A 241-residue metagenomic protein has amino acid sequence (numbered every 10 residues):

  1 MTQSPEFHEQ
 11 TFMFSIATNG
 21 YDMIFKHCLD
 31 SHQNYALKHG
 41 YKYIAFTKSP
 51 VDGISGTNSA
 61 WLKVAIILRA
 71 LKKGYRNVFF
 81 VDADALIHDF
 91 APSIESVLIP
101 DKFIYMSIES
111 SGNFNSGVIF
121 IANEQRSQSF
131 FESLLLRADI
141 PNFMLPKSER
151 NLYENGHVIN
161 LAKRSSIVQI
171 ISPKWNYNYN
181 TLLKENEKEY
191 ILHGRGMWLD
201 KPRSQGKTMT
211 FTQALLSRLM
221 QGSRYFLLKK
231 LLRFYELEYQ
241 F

Functional and structural regions predicted by a protein language model:
M1-R76, Q125, G196-L199, L216-F241: N-terminal anchoring/stem segment of glycosyltransferases
I16, F46-K48, S107-I108, I171-K174: Conserved beta-strand termini and adjacent loop/short-helix elements that scaffold enzyme active sites in alpha/beta
H27-L29, S93-S96, N186, K207: Short, glycine/charged-enriched secondary-structure capping and boundary segments
K48, A83-A85: Short acidic donor-binding/metal-coordinating loop in glycosyltransferase active sites
N58, A65, S129-F226, R233 (+1 more regions): Catalytic core and acceptor-binding pocket of nucleotide-sugar-dependent glycosyltransferases
Y75, P100-K102, E187-E189: Short, high-confidence coil segments that cap the C-terminus of an alpha-helix and link into the following beta-strand
A85-Q125: Conserved donor-nucleotide/metal-binding helix-loop-beta segment in metal-dependent transferases, i.e., the alpha-helix
